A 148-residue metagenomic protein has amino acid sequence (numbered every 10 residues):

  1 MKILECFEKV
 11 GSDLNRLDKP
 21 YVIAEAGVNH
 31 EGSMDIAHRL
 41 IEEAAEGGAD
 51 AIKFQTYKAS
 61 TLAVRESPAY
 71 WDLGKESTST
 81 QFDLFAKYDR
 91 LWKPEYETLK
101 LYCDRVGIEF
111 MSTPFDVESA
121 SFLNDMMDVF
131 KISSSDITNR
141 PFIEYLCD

Functional and structural regions predicted by a protein language model:
M1-I23: N-terminal amphipathic alpha-helix/helix-capping segment at the start of soluble metabolic enzymes
V22-A26, I52-F54, F110-T113, F130-I132: Hydrophobic faces of well-ordered beta-strands that scaffold small-molecule active sites in alpha/beta enzyme cores
E25, A44, L123: Conserved, mostly hydrophobic/aromatic
S33-M34, L62-R65, W92-Y96, S119 (+1 more regions): Active-site-adjacent beta->alpha loops and helix N-cap segments on the catalytic face of soluble alpha/beta enzymes
R39-K58, M126: Catalytic domains of carbohydrate-active enzymes, especially glycoside hydrolases
G48, F122-F130, C147-D148: Glycine-enriched alpha-helix->loop->beta-strand junction motifs that scaffold or abut catalytic
D50-R90: Glycine-rich, proline-tolerant flexible connector loops at the mouths of alpha/beta enzymes
F85-W92, I108-D116, V129-N139: Catalytic beta/alpha-barrel core
